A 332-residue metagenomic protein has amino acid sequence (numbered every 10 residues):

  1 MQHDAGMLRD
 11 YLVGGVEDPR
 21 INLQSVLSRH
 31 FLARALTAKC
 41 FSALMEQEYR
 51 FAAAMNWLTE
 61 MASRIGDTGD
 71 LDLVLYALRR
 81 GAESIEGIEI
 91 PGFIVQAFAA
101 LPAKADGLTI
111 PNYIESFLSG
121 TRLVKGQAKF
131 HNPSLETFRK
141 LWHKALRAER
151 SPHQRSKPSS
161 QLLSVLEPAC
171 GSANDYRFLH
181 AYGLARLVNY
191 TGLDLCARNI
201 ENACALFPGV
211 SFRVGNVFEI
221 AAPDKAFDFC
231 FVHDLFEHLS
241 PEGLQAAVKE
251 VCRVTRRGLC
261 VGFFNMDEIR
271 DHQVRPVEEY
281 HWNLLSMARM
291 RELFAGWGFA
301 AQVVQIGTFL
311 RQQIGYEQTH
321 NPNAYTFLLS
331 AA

Functional and structural regions predicted by a protein language model:
M1-E219, E242-A246, C260-A332: Class I (Rossmann-like) S-adenosyl-L-methionine-dependent methyltransferase catalytic domain, capturing the SAM-binding
L163, D228, R257: Conserved acidic residues
I220-K225: Short amphipathic alpha-helix with an adjacent loop that forms part of the alpha/beta core around
F231: A conserved beta-strand element that flanks and buttresses the S-adenosyl-L-methionine
D234-H238: Short catalytic micro-motifs in class I SAM-dependent methyltransferases
Q245-R257: A short glycine-rich, Lys/Arg-flanked "PGG" loop and its adjoining helix->strand segment in the class I
